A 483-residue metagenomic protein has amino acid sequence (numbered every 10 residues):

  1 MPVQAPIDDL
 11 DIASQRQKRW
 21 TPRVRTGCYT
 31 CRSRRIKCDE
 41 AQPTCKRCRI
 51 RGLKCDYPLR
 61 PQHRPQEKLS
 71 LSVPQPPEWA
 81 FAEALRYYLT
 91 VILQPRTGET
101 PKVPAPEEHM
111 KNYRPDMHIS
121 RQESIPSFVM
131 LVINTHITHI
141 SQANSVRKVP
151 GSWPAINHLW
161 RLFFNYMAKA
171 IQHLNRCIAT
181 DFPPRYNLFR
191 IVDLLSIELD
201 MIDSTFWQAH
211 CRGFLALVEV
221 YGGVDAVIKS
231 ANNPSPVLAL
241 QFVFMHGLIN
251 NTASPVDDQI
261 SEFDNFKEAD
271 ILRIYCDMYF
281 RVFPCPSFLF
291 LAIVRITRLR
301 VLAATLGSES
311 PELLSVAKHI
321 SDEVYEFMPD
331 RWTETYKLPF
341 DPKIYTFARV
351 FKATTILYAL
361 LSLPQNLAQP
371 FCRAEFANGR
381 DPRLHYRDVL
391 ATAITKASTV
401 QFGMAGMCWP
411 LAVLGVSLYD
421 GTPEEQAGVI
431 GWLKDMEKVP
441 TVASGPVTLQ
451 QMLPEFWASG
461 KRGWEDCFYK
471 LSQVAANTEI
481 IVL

Functional and structural regions predicted by a protein language model:
P2-P61: N-terminal cysteine-rich, zinc-dependent DNA-binding domains of eukaryotic transcription factors
D8, A13-Q15, P104-R121, N144-A155 (+4 more regions): Cytosolic regulatory protein-protein interaction regions
P22, C38-Q42, R96-T100, D116-L131 (+7 more regions): Alpha-helix boundary/capping segments in eukaryotic regulatory proteins
Y29-R32, D39, K46-I50, D56 (+10 more regions): Amphipathic alpha-helical interaction motifs in eukaryotic regulatory proteins
I50-W153, H173, P329-D330, N366-A397 (+1 more regions): Acidic, Ser/Thr/Pro-rich intrinsically disordered transcriptional activation regions
A80-Y87, N165, K169, F189 (+6 more regions): Acidic, Ser/Thr-rich intrinsically disordered and amphipathic helical segments
S196-V301, Y469-L483: Acidic/serine-rich, low-complexity amphipathic helices located in mid- to C-terminal regulatory regions
A226-S235, K343, G445-L449, L453: Acidic, Ser/Thr-rich low-complexity linear motifs
